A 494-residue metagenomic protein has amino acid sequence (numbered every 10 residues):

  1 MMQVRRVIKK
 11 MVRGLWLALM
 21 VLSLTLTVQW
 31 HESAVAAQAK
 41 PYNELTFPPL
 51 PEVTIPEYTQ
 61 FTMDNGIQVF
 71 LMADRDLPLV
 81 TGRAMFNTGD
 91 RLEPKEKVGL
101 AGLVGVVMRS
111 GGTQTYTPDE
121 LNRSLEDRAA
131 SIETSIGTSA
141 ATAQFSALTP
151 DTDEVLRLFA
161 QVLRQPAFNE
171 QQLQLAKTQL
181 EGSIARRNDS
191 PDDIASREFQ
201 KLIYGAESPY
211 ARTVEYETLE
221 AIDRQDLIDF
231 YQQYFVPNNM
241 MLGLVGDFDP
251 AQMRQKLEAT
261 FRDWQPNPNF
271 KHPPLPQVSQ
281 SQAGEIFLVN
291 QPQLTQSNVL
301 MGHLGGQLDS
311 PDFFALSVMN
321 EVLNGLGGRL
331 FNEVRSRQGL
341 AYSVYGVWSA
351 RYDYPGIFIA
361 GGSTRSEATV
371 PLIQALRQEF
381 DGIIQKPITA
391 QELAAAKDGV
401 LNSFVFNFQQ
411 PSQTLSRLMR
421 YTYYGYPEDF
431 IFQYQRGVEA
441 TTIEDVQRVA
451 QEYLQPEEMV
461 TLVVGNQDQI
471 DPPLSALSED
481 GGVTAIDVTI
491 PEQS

Functional and structural regions predicted by a protein language model:
A36-K40, Y116, L121-F230, L393-S412 (+1 more regions): Acidic/histidine-enriched segments that form metal/cofactor-coordinating and catalytic pocket/exosite environments
A36-T46, L50-P51, M241-G246, A394-S494: C-terminal regions of mature proteins
Q38-K40, E44-T46, M241-Q307, V463-S494: An aromatic/glycine/proline-enriched structural segment found at the starts of mature extracellular/organellar domains
P41-T59, K201-M240, P273-V278, Q307 (+2 more regions): Histidine-acidic residue clusters that define the catalytic metal-binding segment of zinc metallopeptidase domains
G82-S146, R212-T213, G325-L340: M16/MPP (pitrilysin/insulinase) zinc-metallopeptidase core fold and M16-derived inactive scaffolds
D90, L300-L304, L323-S363: A structural supersecondary motif
S110-Y116, S146-K177, L326, S349-N407 (+1 more regions): M16/insulysin-pitrilysin zinc metalloprotease superfamily fold
Q179-E198, Q277-Q296, R329, E333-A341 (+2 more regions): Short acidic/His-enriched helical or mixed secondary-structure segments at domain edges of catalytic enzymes and some
